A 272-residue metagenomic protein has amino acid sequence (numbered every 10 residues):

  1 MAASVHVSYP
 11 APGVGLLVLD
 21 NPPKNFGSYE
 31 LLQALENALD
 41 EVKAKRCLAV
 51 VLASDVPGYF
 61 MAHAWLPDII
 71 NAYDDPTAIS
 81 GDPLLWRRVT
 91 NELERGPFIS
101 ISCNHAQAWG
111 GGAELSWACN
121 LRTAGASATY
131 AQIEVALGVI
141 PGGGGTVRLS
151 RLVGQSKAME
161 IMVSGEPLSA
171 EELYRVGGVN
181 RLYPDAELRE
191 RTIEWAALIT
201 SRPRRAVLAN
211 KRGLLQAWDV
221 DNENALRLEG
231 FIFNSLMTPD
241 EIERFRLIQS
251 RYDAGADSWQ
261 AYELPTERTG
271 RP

Functional and structural regions predicted by a protein language model:
M1-P12, N21, V42-K45, P57 (+5 more regions): C-terminal alpha-helix plus adjacent terminal tail
P10-D20, E30-P76, R88-C103, L121 (+1 more regions): A structural preference for short, pocket-lining loop segments at secondary-structure junctions
L17, L52, W65, L115-W117 (+3 more regions): Hydrophobic/aromatic residues within transmembrane alpha-helices of multi-pass small-molecule transporters
N25-S28: A generic structural signal for short coil/turn motifs at secondary-structure boundaries
L31-L35, D82-L85, L188, E229: Hydrophobic alpha-helical membrane-association signature
L32, L66, W86, T146 (+4 more regions): A general structural signal for well-ordered alpha-helical segments in protein cores
E36, R87-T90, S150, M159 (+4 more regions): Predominant activation on well-ordered alpha-helical scaffold segments within soluble catalytic domains
N91-V207: Crotonase-fold acyl-CoA enzyme core
